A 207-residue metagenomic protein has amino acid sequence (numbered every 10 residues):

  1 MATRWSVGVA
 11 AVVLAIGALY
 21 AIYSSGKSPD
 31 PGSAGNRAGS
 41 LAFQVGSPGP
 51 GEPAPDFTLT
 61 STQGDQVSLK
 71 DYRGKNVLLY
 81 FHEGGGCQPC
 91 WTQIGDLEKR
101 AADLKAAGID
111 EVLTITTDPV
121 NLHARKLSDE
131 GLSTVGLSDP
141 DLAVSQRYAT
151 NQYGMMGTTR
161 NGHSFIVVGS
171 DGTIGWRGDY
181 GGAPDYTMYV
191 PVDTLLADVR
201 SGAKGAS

Functional and structural regions predicted by a protein language model:
M1-P53, G205-S207: N-terminal targeting signals for export/organelle localization
E52, D65, T173-I174: Residue-level signal for well-ordered, solvent-exposed loop/turn and beta-edge residues enriched in charged/polar side
Q63, D141, G169-D171: Residue-level recognition of short loop/turn positions
V67-L97, E111: Short active-site neighborhood of thiol/selenol oxidoreductases, capturing the structured segment around
K70, Y148, R177-G178: Short hydrophobic alpha-helix segments
W91-T134, P140-Q146: Structural microenvironment flanking redox-active thiols in thiol-disulfide oxidoreductases
G131-V135, T150-I166: Structural micro-motif
T159-S207: Thiol-/selenol-based redox modules, centered on thioredoxin-like and closely related oxidoreductase domains
